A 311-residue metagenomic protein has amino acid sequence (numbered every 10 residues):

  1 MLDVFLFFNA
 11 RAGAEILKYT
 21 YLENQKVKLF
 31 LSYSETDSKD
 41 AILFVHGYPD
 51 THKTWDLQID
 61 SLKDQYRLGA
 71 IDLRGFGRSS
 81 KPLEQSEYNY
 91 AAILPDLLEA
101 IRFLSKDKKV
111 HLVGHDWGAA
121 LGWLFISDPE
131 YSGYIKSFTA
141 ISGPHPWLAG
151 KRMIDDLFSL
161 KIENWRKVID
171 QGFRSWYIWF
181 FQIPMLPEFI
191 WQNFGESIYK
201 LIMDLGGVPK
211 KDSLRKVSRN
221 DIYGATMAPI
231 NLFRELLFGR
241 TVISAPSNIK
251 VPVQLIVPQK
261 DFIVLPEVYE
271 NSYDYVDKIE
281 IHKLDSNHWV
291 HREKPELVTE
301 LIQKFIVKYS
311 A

Functional and structural regions predicted by a protein language model:
L2-T20: An N-terminal hydrophobic leader/cap segment in hydrolases
E15-I16, L29, F76-R78, P82-V113 (+2 more regions): Flexible "cap/lid" subdomain of the alpha/beta-hydrolase fold that forms the substrate-access gate
Q25-Y33: A short loop-to-beta-strand scaffold at the N-terminal edge of the catalytic core in hydrolase folds
S34-R78: Conserved HGGG/HGGXW glycine-rich cap/lid loop of the alpha/beta-hydrolase fold
T36-D37, L104-K108, Y309: Glycine-rich phosphate-binding loop signature in dinucleotide/nucleotide-binding domains
L43, G69-I71, I141, I256 (+1 more regions): The conserved SAM/SAH-binding core of class I Rossmann-like methyltransferase domains, concentrating on the hydrophobic
L97, I101, V298, I302 (+1 more regions): Hydrophobic "lid"/C-terminal helical patch of Rossmann-like NAD(P)-dependent dehydrogenase/epimerase domains
S286-T299: Catalytic histidine-centered segment of alpha/beta-hydrolase-like enzymes
